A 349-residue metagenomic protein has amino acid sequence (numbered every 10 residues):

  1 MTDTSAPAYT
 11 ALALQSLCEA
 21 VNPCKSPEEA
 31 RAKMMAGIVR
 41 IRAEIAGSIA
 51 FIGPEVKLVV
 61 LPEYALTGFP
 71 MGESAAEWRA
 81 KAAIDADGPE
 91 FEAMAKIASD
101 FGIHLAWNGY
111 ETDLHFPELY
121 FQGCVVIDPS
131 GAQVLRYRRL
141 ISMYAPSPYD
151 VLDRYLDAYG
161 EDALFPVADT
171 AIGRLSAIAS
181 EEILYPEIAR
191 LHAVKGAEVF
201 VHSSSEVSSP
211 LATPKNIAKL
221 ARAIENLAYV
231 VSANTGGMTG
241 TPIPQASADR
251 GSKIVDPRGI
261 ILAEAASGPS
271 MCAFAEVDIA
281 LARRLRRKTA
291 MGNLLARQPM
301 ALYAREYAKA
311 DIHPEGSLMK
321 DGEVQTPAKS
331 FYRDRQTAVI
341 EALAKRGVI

Functional and structural regions predicted by a protein language model:
T2-S16, V167-S176: Beta-strand-turn-beta hairpins that frame and shape the catalytic cleft of phosphate-ester-processing enzymes
A20-A36, V151-D153: Acidic/histidine-rich helix-loop elements that form or flank divalent-metal/phosphate-binding sites at the catalytic
R31, M35, V39-R138, A145 (+3 more regions): Cys-nucleophile CN-hydrolase/nitrilase-fold catalytic domain and related Cys-dependent amidase chemistry that acts on
A86-A106, R174, S180-E276, M291: CN hydrolase (nitrilase-like) catalytic-core segments centered on the catalytic cysteine and neighboring Lys/Glu
W107-G109, Q122-V126, P166-A168, S252-I254 (+1 more regions): Short beta-strand scaffold segments in enzyme catalytic cores
D113-E198, S208-A221: Active-site catalytic loop in hydrolytic enzyme cores
N234-I349: C-terminal beta-strand edge segments of enzyme domains
